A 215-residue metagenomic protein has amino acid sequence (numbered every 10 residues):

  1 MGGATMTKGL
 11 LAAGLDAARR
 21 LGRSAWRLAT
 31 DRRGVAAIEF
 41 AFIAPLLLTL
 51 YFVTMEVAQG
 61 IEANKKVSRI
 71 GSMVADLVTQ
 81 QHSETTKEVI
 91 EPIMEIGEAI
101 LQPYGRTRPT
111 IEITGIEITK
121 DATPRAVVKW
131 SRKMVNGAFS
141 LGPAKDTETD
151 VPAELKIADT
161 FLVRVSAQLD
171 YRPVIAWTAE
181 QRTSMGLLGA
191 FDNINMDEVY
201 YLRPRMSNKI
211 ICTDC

Functional and structural regions predicted by a protein language model:
G2-A99: Alpha-helical assembly-interface signal, strongest on the long, hydrophobic N-terminal helix that forms
G2-G3, K8, S72, D76-C215: Short, conserved structural patches
